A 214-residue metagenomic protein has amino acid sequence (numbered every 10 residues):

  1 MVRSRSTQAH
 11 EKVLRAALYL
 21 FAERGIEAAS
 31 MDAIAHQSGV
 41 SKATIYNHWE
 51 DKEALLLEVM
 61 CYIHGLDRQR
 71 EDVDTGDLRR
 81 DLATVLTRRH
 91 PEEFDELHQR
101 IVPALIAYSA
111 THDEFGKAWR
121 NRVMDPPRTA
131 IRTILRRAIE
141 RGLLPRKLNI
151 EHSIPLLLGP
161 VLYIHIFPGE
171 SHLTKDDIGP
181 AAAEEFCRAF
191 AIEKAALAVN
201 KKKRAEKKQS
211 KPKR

Functional and structural regions predicted by a protein language model:
M1-Q37, N47-H48, A54, K207-S210: Basic, helix-initiating cap at the start of DNA-binding domains
V13, A28, D51-L56, L66-D67 (+3 more regions): Short amphipathic alpha-helical segment with a characteristic S/N-K-E followed by hydrophobic residues
R15, R79-D95, Q99-A104, E151 (+3 more regions): Amphipathic alpha-helical segments that line or abut small-molecule/effector binding pockets and mediate allosteric
A43: Key DNA-contact positions within bacterial/archaeal DNA-binding proteins
K52, V59, I63, L97 (+2 more regions): Hydrophobic/aromatic residues within well-ordered alpha-helical segments
L57-E93: Amphipathic alpha-helical linker/stalk segments
R80, E92-E96, R100-P103, D113-E140 (+1 more regions): Amphipathic alpha-helical packing segments from all-alpha helical-bundle domains
K117, N121, D125, I139-E185 (+2 more regions): Hydrophobic/aromatic-rich alpha-helical bundle segments in the mid-to-C-terminal region
